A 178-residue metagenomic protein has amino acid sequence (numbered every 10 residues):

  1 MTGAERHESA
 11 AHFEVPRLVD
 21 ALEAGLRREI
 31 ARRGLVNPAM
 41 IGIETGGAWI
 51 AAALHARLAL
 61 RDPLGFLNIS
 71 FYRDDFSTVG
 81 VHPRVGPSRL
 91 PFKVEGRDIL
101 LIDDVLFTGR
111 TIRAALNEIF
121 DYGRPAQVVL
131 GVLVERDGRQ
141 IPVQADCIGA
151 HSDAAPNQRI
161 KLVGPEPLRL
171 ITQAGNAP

Functional and structural regions predicted by a protein language model:
M1-P178: PRPP-associated nucleotide enzymes
